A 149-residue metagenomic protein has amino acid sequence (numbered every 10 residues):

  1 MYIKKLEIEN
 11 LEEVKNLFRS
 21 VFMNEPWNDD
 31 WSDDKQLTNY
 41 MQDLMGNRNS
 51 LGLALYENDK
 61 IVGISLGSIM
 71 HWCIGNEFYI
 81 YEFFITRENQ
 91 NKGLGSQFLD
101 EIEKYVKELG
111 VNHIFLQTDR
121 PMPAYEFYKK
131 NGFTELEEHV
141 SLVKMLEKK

Functional and structural regions predicted by a protein language model:
Y2, R19-M41: Conserved GNAT-fold acetyl-CoA-binding loop/helix
Y2-N16: A short beta-loop-alpha structural element at the N-terminal edge of CoA-dependent acyl/N-acetyltransferase catalytic
Q42-A54: A short helix-loop-beta-strand connector motif used in the catalytic cores of GNAT acetyltransferases and, in some
A54, K60-I69, Y79, F84: Conserved beta-strand in the GNAT
M70-I80, Q90, E135-E138: A conserved beta-turn-beta hairpin within the catalytic core of GNAT-like acetyltransferases that forms part
I85, N91-K104, K130: Conserved acetyl-CoA-binding loop-helix of GNAT-fold acetyltransferases
S96, E108, R120-E138, K144: Conserved active-site alpha-helix within GNAT-family acetyltransferase domains
L99, V106-Q117: Conserved GNAT acetyl-CoA-binding A-motif
